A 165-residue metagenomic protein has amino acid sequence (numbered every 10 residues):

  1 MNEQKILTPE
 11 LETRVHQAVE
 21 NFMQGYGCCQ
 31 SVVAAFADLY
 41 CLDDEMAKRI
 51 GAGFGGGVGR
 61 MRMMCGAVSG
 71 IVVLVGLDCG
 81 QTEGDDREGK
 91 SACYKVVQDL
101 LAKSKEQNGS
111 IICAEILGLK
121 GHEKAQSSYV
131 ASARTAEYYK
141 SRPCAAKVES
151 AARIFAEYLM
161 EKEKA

Functional and structural regions predicted by a protein language model:
M1-M23: Polybasic, low-complexity association/targeting segments
N2-T8, A35-G53, E123-S128: Acidic-glycine-rich active-site phosphate/pyrophosphate-binding loop
H16-M23, F54-R62, A136-R142: A short glycine/serine-rich beta->alpha loop
Q24-C28: N-terminal glycine-rich anion-binding loops that anchor highly charged ligand groups
C29, A34-D38, L74-V75, D85-A165: Amphipathic alpha-helical interface segments
R60-I71: Conserved alpha-helical segments that form or flank metal/cofactor-binding pockets of metalloenzymes
G70-G80: DPxDG-like acidic metal-binding loop motif
